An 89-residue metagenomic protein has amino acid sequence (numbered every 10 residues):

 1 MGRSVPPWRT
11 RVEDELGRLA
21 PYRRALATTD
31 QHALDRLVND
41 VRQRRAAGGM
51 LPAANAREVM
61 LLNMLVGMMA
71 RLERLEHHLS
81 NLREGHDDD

Functional and structural regions predicted by a protein language model:
M1-R3, R45, R83-D88: Contiguous hydrophobic segments
R3-S4, D14-V66: Acidic, low-complexity intrinsically disordered segments
M50-D89: Long, leucine- and charge-enriched amphipathic alpha-helices that form heptad-repeat coiled-coil/leucine-zipper-like
